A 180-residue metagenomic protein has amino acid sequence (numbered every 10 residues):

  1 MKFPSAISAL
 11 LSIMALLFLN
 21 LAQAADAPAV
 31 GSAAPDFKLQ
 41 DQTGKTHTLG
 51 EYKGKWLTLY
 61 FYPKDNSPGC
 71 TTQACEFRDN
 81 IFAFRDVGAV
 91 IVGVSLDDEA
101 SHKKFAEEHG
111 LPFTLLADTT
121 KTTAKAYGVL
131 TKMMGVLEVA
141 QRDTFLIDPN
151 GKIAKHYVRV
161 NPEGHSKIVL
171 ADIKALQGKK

Functional and structural regions predicted by a protein language model:
F3-A9, M14-D36: N-proximal helix/coil linker or "cap" segments that precede and/or mark the start of modular domains
P28, D41-Q42, I147-D148: Short, acidic, Ser/Thr-enriched surface-loop or helix-capping motifs
A34-P35, W56, Q141-D143: Short loop/turn microsegments at loop-to-beta-strand junctions
F37-W56: A short beta-strand-turn-helix
G50-T71: Short active-site neighborhood of thiol/selenol oxidoreductases, capturing the structured segment around
G69-L111, T119-T123: Structural microenvironment flanking redox-active thiols in thiol-disulfide oxidoreductases
V139-K180: Thiol-/selenol-based redox modules, centered on thioredoxin-like and closely related oxidoreductase domains
